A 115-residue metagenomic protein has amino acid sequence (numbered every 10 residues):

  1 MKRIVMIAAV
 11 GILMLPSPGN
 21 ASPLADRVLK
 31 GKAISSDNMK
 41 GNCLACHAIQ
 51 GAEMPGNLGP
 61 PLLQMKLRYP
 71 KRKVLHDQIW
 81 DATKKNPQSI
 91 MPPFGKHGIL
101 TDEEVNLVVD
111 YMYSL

Functional and structural regions predicted by a protein language model:
M1-M6: Bacterial N-terminal signal peptides that target proteins for export
I7-M14: Bacterial N-terminal signal peptides
G19-N38: Electrostatic cytochrome c docking/interface patches
K30-I34, N57, P70, V74 (+1 more regions): Extracytoplasmic/secreted proteins, especially bacterial periplasmic and envelope-associated proteins
S36-A48, P61, I90-P92, N106-D110: C-type cytochrome heme c attachment motif
L44-W80: Gly/Gly-Pro-rich "capping" loops immediately C-terminal to redox-active cysteine motifs in periplasmic/lumenal
G56-M65, W80-L107: Axial heme c-ligation environment in periplasmic c-type cytochrome domains
